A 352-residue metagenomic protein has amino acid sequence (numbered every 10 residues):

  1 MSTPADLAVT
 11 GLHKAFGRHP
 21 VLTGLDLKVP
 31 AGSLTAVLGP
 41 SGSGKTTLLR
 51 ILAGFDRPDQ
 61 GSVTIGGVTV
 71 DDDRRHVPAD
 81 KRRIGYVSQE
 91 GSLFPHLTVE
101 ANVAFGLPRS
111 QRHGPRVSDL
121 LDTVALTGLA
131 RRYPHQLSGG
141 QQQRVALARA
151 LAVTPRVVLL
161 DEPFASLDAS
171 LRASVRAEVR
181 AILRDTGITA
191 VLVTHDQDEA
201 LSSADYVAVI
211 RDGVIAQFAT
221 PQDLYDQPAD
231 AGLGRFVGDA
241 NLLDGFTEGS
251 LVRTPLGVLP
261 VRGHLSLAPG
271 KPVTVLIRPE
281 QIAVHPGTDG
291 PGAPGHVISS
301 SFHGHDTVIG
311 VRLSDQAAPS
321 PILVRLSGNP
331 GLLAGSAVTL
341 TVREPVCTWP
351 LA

Functional and structural regions predicted by a protein language model:
L7, L22-G24: Conserved structural motif at the start of ABC-family nucleotide-binding domains
L38-P40: The feature captures the beta-strand-to-loop junction immediately N-terminal to the Walker
A53: Helix-to-loop junction immediately C-terminal to a conserved catalytic motif
D59-S62, D212: Conserved coupling/switch loops of ABC nucleotide-binding domains, chiefly the family-specific signature
G61-D72: Conserved ABC transporter NBD signature motif
R83-G85, L93, T98-G232: ABC ATPase nucleotide-binding domains
A240, S250-A352: Non-catalytic connector elements of ABC transporters
